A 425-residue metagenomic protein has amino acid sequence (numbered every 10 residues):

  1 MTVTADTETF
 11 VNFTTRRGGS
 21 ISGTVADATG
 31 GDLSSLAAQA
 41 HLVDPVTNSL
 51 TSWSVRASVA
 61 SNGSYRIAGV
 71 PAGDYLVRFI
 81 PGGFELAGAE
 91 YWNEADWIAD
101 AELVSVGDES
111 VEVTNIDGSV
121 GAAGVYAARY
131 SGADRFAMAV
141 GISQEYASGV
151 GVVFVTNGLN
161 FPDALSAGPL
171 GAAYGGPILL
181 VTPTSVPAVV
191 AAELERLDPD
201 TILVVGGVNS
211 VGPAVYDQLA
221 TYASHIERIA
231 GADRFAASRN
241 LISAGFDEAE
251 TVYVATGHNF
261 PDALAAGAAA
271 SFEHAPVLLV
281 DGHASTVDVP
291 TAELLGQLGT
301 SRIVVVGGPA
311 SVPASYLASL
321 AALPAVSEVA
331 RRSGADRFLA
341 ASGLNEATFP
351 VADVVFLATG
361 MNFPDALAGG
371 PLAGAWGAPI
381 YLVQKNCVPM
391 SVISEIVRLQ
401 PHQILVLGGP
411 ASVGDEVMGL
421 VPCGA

Functional and structural regions predicted by a protein language model:
M1-Y126: Long luminal/extracellular ectodomains of secretory-pathway precursor proteins
A122-A425: Extracellular glycan-binding segments that recognize GlcNAc-based cell-wall polysaccharides
